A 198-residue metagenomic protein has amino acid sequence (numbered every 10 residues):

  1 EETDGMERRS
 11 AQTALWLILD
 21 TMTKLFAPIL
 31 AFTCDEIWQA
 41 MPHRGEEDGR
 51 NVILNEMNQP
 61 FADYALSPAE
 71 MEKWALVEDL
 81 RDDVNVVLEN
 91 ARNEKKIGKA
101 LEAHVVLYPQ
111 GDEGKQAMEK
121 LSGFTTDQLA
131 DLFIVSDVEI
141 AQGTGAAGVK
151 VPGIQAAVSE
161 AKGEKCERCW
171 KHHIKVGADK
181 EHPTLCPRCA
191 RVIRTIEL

Functional and structural regions predicted by a protein language model:
E1-V87, A91-E113, E139-A141, A146-A156 (+2 more regions): Acidic, turn-prone loop/beta-hairpin segments
A27, W170-H173, A190: Cys/His-coordinated zinc-binding microdomains
Q110-T126: Short glycine/threonine-rich loop-to-helix capping motif typified by GTGT followed within a few residues by an Asp-Pro
F124-I140: A glycine-rich helix N-cap at a beta->alpha junction
A161-E164, E181: Flanking scaffold residues of small Cys/His-coordinated metal-binding clusters
C166, C186-C189: Short cysteine-rich clusters marking metal-coordination/redox-active sites
K175-T184: Short linker/helix segments within small regulatory modules
V192-L198: Short metal-binding segments enriched for Cys and/or His
